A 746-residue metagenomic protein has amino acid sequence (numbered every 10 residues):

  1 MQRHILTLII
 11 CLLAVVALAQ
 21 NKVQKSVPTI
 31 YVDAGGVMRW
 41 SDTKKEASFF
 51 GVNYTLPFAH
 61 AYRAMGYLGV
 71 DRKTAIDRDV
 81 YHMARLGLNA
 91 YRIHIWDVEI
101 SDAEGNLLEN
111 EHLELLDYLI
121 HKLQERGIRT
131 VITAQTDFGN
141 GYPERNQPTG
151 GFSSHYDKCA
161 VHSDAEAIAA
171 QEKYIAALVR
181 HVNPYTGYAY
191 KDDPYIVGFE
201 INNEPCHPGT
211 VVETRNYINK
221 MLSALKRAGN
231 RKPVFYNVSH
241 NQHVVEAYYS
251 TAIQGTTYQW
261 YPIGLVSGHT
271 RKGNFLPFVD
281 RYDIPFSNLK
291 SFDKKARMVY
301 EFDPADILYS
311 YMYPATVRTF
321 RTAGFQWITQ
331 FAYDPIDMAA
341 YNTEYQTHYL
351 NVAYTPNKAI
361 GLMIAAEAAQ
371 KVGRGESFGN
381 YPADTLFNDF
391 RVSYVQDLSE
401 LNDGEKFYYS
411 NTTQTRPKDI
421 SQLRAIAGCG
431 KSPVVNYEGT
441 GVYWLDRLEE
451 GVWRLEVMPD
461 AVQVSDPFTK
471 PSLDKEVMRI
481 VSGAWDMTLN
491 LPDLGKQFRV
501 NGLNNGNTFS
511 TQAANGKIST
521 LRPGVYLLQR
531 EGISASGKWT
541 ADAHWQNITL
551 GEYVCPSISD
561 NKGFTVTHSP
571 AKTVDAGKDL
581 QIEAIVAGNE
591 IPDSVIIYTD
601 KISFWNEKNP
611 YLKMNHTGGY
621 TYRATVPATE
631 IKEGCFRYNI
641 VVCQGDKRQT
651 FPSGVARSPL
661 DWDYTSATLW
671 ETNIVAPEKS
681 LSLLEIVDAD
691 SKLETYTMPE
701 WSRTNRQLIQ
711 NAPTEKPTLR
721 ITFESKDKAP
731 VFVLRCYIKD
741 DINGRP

Functional and structural regions predicted by a protein language model:
I10-A19: Hydrophobic h-region of N-terminal signal peptides that target proteins for export in Gram-negative bacteria
V23-I253: Active-site mouth of glycoside hydrolases
V234-F235, H243-D306: Glycoside hydrolase catalytic-domain groove-lining segments
D334-T469: Aromatic- and carboxylate-lined catalytic core of secreted/periplasmic carbohydrate-active enzymes
S399-V435, V675-I742: Glycan-recognition and processing domains
K418-T573, Q581-A587, Y611-N615, G619 (+3 more regions): C-terminal beta-sandwich/jelly-roll accessory domains of carbohydrate-active enzymes
W539-W701, R720-F723, K728, R745: Glycan-association/targeting regions that enable binding to alpha-glucans and other polysaccharides
